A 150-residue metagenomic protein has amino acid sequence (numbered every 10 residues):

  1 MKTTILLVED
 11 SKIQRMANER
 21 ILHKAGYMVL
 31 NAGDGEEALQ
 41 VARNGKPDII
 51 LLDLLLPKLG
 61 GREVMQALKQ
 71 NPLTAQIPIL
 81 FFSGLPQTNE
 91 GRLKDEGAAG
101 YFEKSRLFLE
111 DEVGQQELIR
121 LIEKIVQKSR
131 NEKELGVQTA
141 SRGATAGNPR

Functional and structural regions predicted by a protein language model:
E9: Conserved acidic carboxylate
K12-L30: Two-component/phosphorelay signaling modules centered on CheY-like receiver
N31-I49: Acidic, metal-coordinating helix/loop segments flanking the phosphotransfer/catalytic sites of two-component signaling
D34-E37, G60-Q66: Acidic catalytic/metal-coordinating carboxylates
D53: Active-site residues of response regulator receiver
P57, Q66, A75: The feature encodes the CheY-like receiver
E63, L85-R120, K133: Alpha4 helix (beta4-alpha4-beta5 surface) of REC/receiver domains from two-component response regulators
